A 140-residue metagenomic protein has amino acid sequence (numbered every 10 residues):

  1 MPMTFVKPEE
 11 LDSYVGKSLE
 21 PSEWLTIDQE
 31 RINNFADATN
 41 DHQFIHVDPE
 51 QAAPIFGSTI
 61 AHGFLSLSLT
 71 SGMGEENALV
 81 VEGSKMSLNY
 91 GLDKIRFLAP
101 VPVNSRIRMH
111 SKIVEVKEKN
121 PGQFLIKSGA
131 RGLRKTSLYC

Functional and structural regions predicted by a protein language model:
M1-Y14, P100-C140: HotDog/MaoC-like acyl-thioester-processing domains
P2-A61: Catalytic strand-loop segment that frames the active site of acyl-thioester-processing enzymes
P21, S68, M109-S111: A generic structural signal for residues embedded in beta-strands
P21-E23, R31, S84-D93, I107 (+1 more regions): A generic structural signal for short beta-strands and their flanking turns/coil linkers
N33-A36, L67-S71: Predominant activation on well-ordered alpha-helical scaffold segments within soluble catalytic domains
A52-S58, S71-H110: Hydrophobic beta-strand-centered segment that forms part of the acyl-chain substrate-binding groove
